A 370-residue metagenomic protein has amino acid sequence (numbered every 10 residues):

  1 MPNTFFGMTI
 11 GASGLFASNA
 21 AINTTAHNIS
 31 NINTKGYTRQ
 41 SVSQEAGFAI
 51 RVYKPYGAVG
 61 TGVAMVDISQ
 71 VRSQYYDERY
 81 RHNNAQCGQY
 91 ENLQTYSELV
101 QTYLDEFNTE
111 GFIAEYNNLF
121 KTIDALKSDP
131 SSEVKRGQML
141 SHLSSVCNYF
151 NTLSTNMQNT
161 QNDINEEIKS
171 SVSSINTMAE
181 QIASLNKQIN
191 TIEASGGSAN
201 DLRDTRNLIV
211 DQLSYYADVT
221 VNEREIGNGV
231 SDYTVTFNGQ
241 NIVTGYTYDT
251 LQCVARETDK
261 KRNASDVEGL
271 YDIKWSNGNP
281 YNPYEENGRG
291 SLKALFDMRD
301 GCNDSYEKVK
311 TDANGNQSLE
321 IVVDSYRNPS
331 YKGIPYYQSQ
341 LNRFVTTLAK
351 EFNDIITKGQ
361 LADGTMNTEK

Functional and structural regions predicted by a protein language model:
P2-S13, S18-H82, Q89-N92, Y96 (+1 more regions): Phosphate-proximal small/polar/acidic motifs at interfaces that engage nucleotide phosphates, polyphosphates
N83-S174, E180, K187-N190, T365-M366: Extracytoplasmic/periplasmic terminal helices and flexible tails
E180-A183, T346: Internal, well-ordered alpha-helical scaffold/interface segments that support domain packing or protein-protein contacts
